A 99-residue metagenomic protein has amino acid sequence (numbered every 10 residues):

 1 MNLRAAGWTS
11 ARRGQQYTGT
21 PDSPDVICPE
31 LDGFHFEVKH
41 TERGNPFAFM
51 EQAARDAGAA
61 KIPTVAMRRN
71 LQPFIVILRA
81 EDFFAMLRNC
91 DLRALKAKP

Functional and structural regions predicted by a protein language model:
M1-P99: Catalytic phosphate/metal-binding cores of nucleic-acid and nucleotide-processing enzymes, i.e., regions that mediate
